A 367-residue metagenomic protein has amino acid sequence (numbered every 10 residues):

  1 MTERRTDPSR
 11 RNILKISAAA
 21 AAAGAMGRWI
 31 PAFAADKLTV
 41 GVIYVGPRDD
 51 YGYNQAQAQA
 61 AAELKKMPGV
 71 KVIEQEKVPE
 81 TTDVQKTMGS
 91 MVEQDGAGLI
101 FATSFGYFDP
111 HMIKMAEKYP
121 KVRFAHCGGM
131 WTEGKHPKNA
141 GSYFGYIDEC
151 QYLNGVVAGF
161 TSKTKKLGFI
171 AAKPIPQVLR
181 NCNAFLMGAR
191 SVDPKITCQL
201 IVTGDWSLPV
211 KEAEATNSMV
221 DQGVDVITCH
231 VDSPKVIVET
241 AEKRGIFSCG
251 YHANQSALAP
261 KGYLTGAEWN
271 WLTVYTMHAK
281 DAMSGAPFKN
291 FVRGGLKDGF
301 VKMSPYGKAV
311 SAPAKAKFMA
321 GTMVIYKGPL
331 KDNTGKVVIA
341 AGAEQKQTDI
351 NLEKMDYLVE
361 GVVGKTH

Functional and structural regions predicted by a protein language model:
M1-N12, I16-F33: N-terminal secretory signal peptides
G41-A60, L64, I73-V84, F105 (+1 more regions): Extracytoplasmic "Venus flytrap"
A61, C150-L200, F291-A309: An alpha-beta-alpha
V72-V92, G204-V220: Structural motif
G96-F105, R123-C127, Q222-D232, C249-Y251: Periplasmic-binding protein-like
E133-G159, F169-P174, P260-L272: Short beta-strand elements at the ligand-binding edges of bilobed clamshell
A241-V310: Extracellular/periplasmic periplasmic-binding protein-like sensory domains
G285-H367: Segments of small-molecule ligand-sensing domains
